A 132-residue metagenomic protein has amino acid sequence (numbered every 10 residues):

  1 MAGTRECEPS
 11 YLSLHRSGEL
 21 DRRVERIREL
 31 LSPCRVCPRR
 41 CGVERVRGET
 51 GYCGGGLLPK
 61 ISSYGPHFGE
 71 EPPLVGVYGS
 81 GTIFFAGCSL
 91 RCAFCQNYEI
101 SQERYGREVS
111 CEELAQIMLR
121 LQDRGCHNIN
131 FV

Functional and structural regions predicted by a protein language model:
M1-G79: Flexible, acidic/Gly-rich N-terminal and inter-domain linker regions that tether and position cofactor-handling modules
E49, C53-V132: Conserved Radical SAM active-site core
